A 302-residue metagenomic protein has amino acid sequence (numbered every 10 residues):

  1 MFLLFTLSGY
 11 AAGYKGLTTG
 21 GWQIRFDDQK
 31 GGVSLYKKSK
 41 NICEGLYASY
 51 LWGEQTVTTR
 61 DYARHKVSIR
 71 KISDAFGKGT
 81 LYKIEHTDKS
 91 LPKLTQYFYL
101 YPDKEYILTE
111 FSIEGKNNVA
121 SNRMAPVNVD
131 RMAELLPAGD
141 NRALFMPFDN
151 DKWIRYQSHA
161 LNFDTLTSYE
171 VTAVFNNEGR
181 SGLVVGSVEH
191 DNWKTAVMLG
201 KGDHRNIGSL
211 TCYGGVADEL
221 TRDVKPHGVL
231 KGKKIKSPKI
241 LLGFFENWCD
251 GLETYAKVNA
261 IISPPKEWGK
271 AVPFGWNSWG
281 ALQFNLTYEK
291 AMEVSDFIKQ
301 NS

Functional and structural regions predicted by a protein language model:
M1-K15: Bacterial Sec-dependent N-terminal signal peptides
L7-A11, K231, I298-S302: Short, intrinsically disordered, charge-balanced linker/junction segments flanking boundaries in proteins
A12-G31, L35-H86, L94-N206: Polysaccharide-binding surfaces and accessory modules of carbohydrate-active proteins
A12-K15, G214-G228: Short acidic, Pro/Gly- and aromatic-enriched capping/linker segments at domain boundaries
G21, P226-D250: Short Pro-Gly-centered flexible turn/kink motifs
Y99, L108-E114, K236-K239, G243 (+1 more regions): Residues within well-ordered beta-strands of beta-sheet-rich folds
N206-G215: Short, basic/aromatic beta-hairpin or loop at an interaction surface
D250-S302: An acidic-aromatic substrate-binding cleft motif
